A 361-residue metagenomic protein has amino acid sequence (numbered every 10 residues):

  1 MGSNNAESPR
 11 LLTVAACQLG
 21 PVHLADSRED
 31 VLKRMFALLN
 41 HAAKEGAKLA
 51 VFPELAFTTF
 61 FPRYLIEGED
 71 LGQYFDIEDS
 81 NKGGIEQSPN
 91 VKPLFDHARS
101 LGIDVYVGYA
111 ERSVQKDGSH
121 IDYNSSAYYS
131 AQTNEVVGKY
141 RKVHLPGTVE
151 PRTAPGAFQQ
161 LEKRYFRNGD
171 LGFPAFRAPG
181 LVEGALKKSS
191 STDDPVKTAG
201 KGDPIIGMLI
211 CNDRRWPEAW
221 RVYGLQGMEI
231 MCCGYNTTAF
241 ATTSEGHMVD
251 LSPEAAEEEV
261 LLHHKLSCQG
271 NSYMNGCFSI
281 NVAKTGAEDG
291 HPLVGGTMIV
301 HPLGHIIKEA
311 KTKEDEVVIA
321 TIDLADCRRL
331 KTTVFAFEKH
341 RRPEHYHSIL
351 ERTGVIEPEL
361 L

Functional and structural regions predicted by a protein language model:
G2, P9, E259, G270-L361: C-terminal beta-strand edge segments of enzyme domains
A6-V22: Short beta-strand segments enriched in small/hydrophobic residues
V14, H120, N124-V137, M298-K311: Short, glycine-anchored, charge-dense loop/turn motifs used at functional sites
V14, N40-E69, A98, V105-Y106 (+6 more regions): Active-site beta-strand/loop signature of hydrolases that rely on acidic residues for catalysis
Y64-G83: A charged helix-plus-loop insertion that forms the helical arch/lid used to bind and gate nucleic-acid substrates
G84-Q115, S272-N275, S279-K284: A short, hydrophobic beta-strand-centered structural micro-motif
D96, R112-L266, V334-A336: Active-site catalytic loop in hydrolytic enzyme cores
V107-Y109, N124-Y128, P174-F176, S279-N281 (+2 more regions): Short beta-strand scaffold segments in enzyme catalytic cores
